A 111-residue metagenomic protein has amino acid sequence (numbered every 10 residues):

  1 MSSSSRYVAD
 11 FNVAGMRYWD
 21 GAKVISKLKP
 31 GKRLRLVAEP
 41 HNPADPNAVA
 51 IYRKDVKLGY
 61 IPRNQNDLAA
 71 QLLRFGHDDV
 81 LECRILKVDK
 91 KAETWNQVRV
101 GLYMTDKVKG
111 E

Functional and structural regions predicted by a protein language model:
M1-E111: Conserved active-site motif detector
